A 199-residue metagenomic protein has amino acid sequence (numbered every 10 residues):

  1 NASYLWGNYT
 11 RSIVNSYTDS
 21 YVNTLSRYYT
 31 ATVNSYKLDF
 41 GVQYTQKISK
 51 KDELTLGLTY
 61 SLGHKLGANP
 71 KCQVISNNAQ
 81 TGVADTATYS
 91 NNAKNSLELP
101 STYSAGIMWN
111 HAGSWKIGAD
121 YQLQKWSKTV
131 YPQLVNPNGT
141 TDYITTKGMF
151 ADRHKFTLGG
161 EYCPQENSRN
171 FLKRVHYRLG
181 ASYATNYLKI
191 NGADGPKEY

Functional and structural regions predicted by a protein language model:
N1-Y199: Outer-membrane beta-barrel porins/channels
